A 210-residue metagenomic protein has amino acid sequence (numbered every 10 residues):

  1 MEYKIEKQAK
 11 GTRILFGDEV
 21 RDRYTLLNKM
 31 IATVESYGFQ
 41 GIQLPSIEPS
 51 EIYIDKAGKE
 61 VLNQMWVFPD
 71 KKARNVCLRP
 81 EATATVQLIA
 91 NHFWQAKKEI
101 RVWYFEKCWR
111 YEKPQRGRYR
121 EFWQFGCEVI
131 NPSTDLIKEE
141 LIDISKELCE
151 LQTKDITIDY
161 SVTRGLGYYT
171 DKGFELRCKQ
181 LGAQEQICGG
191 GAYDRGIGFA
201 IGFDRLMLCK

Functional and structural regions predicted by a protein language model:
M1-K210: TRNA-recognition modules of translation machinery and tRNA-sensing kinases, especially anticodon-binding
